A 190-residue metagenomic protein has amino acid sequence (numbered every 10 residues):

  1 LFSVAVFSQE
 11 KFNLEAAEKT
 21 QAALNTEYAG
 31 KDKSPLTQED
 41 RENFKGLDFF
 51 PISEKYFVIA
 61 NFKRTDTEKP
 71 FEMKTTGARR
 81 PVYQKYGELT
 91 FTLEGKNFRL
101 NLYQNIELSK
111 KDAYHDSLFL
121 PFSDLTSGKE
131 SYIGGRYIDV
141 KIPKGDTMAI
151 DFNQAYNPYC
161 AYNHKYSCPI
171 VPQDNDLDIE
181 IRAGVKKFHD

Functional and structural regions predicted by a protein language model:
L1-F12: Bacterial Sec-dependent N-terminal signal peptides
E10-V58, K63-T67: Start-of-domain marker
L14, Y156-D190: Extended, aromatic/histidine-rich regions of cofactor-dependent oxidoreductases associated with respiratory
E54, E94-F98, D146: Short acidic/polar mixed-charge low-complexity motifs
F62, L102-Q104, D124-T126, F152-Y156 (+1 more regions): A mature extracytoplasmic/lumenal domain signature
D66-I133: Mid-length scaffold segments of soluble, non-membrane domains
F119-Y156: Acidic, glycine-rich flexible loop segments
